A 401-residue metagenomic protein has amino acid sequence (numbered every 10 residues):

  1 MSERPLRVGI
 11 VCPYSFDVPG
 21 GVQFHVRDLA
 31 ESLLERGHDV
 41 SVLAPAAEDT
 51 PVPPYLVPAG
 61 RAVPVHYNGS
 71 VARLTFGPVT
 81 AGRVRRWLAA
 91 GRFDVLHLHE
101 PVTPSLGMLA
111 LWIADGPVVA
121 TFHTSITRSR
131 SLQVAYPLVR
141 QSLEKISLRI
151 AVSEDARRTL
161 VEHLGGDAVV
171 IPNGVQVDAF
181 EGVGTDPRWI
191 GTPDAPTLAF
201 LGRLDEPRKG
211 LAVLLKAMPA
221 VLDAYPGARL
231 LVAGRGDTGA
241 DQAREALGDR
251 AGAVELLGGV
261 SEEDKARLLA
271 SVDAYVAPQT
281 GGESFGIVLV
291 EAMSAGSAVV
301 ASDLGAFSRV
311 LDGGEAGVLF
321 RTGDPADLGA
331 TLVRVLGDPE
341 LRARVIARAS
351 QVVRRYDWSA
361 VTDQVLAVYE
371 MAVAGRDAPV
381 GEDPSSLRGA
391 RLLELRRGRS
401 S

Functional and structural regions predicted by a protein language model:
A46, D155, G174: Carbohydrate-associated surface elements
A47, L201, R229-Q242: Glycosyltransferase donor-sugar binding loop
V175-I190, D194: Acidic anion/phosphate-binding donor-loop and adjacent secondary structure in glycosyltransferase catalytic cores
W189-K209, L215-P219, L231: Conserved donor-binding/catalytic core segment of Leloir-type glycosyltransferases
D241-R267: Nucleotide-activated donor-binding/catalytic signature segment of Leloir-type glycosyltransferases, i.e., the conserved
A298-A301: Short hydrophobic beta-strand element within catalytic cores of glycosyltransferases and related nucleotide-activated
G313-G314, V318-P325, R334-E340: Conserved acidic donor-binding segment of nucleotide-sugar-dependent glycosyltransferases
D327, R334, L341-R355, Q364-A367 (+1 more regions): A short, well-ordered alpha-helix in the C-terminal region of glycosyltransferases
